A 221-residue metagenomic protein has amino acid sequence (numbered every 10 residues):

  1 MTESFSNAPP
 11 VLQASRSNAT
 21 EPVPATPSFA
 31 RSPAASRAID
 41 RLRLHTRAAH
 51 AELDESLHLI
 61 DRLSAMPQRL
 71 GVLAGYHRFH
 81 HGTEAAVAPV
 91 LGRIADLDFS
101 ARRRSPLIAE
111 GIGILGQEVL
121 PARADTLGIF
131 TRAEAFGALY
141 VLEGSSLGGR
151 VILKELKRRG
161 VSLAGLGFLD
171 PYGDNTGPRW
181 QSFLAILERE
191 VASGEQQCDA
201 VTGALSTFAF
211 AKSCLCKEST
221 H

Functional and structural regions predicted by a protein language model:
M1-H221: Metal- and O2-centered redox machinery and metal/ROS homeostasis
